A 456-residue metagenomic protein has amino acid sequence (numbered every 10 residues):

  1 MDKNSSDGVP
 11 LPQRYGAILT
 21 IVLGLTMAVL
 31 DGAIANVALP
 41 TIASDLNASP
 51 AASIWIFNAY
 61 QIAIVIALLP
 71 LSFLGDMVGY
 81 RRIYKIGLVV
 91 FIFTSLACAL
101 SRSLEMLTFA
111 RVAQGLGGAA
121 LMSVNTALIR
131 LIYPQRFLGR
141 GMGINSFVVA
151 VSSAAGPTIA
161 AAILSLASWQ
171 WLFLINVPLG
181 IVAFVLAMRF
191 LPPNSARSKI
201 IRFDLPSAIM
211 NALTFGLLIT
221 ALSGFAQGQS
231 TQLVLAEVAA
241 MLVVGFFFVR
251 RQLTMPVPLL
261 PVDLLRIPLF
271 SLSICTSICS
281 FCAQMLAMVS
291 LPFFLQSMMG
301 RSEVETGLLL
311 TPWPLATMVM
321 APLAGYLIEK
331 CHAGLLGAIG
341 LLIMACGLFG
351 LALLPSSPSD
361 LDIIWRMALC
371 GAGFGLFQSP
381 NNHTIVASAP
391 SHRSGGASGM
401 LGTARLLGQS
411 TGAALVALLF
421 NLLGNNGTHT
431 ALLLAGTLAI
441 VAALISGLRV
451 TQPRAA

Functional and structural regions predicted by a protein language model:
M1-Q13, R197, R449-A456: Intrinsic disorder in cytosolic terminal tails and internal cytosolic loops of multi-pass membrane transporters
Y15-L30, A35-V37, P50, I56 (+6 more regions): 12-transmembrane solute porter fold
D31, Y60-A67, G117, V148-S152 (+3 more regions): MFS transmembrane alpha-helix packing/gate-lining sites
P40-A43, A110, I129-P134, G139 (+3 more regions): Helix-terminus/helix-capping segments at the ends of transmembrane helices and short amphipathic helices
N58-S72, M122-T126, T311-A324: Central cavity-lining transmembrane alpha-helices of secondary-active solute carriers, predominantly the Major
F73-P206, G224: Helix-loop-helix hairpins in multi-pass membrane proteins, especially solute transporters
S123, I144, V149-A161, F215 (+3 more regions): Glycine/proline-centered helix-kink
V177-A196, A212-G224, A240-M255, A442-V450: C-terminal membrane-cytosol helix-exit motif in multi-pass small-molecule transporters
